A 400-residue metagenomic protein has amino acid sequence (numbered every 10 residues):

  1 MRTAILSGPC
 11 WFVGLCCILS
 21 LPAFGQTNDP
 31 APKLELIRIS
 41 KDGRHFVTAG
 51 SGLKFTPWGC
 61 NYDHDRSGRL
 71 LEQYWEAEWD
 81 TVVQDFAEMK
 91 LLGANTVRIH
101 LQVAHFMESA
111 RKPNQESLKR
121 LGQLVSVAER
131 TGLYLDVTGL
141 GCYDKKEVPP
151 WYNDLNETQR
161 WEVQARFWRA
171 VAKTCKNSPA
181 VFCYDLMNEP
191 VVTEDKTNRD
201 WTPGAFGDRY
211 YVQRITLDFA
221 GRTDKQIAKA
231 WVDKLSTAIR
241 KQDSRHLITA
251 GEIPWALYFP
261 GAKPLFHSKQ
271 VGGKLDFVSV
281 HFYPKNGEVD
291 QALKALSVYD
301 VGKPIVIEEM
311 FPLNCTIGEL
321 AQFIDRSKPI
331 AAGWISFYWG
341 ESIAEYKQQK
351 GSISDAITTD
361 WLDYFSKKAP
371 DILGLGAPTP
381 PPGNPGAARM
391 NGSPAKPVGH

Functional and structural regions predicted by a protein language model:
M1-S7: Positively charged n-region of N-terminal signal peptides that target proteins for export
P9-P22: Bacterial N-terminal signal peptides
A23-T27: Boundary at the C-terminal end of the N-terminal hydrophobic targeting segment
P32-F277, G287, N314-G318, F323 (+4 more regions): Active-site mouth of glycoside hydrolases
L133, V301-K303: A short helix->loop->beta-strand "cap" motif at the edges of active sites that frequently abuts
V271, S297-D300: Short, conserved loop/helix-junction motifs that constitute active-site signature segments in enzyme catalytic cores
F282, P304-P394: Substrate-binding cleft of secreted/luminal carbohydrate-active enzymes
N286-L293: Substrate-binding surface in catalytic domains of secreted glycosidases
